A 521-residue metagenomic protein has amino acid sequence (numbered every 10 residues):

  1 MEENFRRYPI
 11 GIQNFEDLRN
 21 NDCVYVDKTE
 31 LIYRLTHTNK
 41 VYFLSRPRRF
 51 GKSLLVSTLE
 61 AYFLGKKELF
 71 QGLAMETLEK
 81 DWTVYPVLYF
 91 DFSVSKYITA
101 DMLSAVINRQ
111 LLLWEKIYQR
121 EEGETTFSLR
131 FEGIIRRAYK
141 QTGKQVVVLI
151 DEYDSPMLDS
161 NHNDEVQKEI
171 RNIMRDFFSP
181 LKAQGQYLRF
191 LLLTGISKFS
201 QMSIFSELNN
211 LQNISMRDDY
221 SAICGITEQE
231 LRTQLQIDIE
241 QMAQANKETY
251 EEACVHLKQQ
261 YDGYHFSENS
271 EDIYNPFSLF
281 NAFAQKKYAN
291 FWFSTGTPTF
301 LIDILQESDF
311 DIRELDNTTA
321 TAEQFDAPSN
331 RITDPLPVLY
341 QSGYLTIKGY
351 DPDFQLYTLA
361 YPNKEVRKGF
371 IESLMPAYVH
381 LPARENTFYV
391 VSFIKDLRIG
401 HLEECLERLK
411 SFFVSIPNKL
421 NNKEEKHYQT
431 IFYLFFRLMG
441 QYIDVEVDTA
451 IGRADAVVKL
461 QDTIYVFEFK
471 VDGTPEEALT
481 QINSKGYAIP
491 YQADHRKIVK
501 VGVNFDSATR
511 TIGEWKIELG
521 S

Functional and structural regions predicted by a protein language model:
M1-E424, M439: Phosphate-binding site recognition
R137-T142, F435-Q461: Active-site metal-binding core of divalent-cation-utilizing nuclease and nuclease-like domains
V147, T463-Y465, V499: Structural motif
Q167-N172, V471-A488: Mg2+/Mn2+-dependent nuclease catalytic core
F177-Q184, P337-L345, Y433-R437, Q481-V501: Metal-dependent nuclease catalytic cores in nucleic-acid-processing enzymes, especially RNase H-like/related
F432, A454-V471, K485: Conserved catalytic cores of phosphodiester-cleaving nucleases, focusing on short active-site segments
P490, D494-S521: Domain-level recognition of nuclease-like catalytic cores that cleave nucleotide substrates
